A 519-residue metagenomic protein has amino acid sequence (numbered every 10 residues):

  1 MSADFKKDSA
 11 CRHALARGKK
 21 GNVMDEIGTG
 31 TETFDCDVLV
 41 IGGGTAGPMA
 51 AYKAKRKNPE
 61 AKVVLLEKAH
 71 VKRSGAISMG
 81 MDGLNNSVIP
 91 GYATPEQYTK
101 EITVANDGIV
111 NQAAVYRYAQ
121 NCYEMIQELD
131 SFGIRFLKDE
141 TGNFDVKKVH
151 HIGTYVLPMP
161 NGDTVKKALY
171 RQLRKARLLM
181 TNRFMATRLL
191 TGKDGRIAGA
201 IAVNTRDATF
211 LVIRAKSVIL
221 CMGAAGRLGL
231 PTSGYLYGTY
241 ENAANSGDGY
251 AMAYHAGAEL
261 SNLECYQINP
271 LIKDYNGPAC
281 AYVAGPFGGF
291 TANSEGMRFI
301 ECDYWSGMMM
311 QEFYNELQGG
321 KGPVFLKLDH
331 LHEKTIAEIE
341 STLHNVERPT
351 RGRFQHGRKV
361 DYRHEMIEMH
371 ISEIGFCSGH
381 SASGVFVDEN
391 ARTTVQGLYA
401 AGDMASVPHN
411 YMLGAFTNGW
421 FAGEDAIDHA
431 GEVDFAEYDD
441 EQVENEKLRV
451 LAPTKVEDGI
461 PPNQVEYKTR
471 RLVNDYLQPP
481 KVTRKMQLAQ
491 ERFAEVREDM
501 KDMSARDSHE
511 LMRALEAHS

Functional and structural regions predicted by a protein language model:
S2-V38, R56-E60: Extreme N-terminal leader/targeting segments of oxidoreductases
T33-C36, D207-S217, T394: Core beta-strand elements of the Rossmann-like FAD/NAD(P) dinucleotide-binding domain in flavoenzyme oxidoreductases
R56-M79: Glycine-rich FAD pyrophosphate-binding loop
N85-Y118: Glycine-rich active-site loop/strand segments that organize a redox cofactor
Y123, S131-T187, N262-Y411, P479-S519: Mobile, glycine/GP-rich and aromatic-enriched active-site lid/loop segments adjacent to catalytic centers
P160-R188, G192-I197, I201-V212, Y250 (+1 more regions): Helical element adjacent to the flavin cofactor pocket in flavoenzyme catalytic cores
L220-P278, M412-D425: Glycine-rich loop(s) and the adjacent beta-strand/alpha-helix scaffold that form part
G431-S508: Long, amphipathic alpha-helical stalk/connector segments used for oligomerization, subunit docking, or mechanical
